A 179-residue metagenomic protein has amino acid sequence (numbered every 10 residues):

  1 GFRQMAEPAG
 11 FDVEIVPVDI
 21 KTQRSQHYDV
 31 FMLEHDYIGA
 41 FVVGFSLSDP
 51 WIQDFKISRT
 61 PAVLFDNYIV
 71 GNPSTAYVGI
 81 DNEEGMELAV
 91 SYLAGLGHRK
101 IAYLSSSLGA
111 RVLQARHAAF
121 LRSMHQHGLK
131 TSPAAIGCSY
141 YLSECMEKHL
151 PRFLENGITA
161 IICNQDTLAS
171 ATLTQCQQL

Functional and structural regions predicted by a protein language model:
G1-I15, V30-G39, D49-P50, D54-L64 (+1 more regions): Bacterial carbohydrate/catabolite-sensing allosteric modules
D19-Q23, V43-S48, D166-T167: Short beta->alpha connector loops
